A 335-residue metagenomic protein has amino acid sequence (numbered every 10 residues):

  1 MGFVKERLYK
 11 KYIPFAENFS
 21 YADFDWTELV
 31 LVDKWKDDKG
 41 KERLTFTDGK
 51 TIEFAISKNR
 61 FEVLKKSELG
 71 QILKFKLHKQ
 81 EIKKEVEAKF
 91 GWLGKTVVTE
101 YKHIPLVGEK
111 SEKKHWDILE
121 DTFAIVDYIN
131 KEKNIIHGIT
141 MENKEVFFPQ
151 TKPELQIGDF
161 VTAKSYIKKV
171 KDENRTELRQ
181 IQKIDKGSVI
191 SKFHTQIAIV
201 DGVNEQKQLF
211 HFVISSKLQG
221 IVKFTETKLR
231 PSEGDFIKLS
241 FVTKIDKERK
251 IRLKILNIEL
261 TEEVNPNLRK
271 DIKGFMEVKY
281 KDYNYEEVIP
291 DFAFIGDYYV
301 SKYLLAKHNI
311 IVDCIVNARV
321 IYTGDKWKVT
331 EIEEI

Functional and structural regions predicted by a protein language model:
M1-E6, L29-K34, K65-V97, L155-Q180 (+2 more regions): Flexible glycine-rich surface loops and low-complexity tracts that mediate binding to linear polymers
M1-Y21, K41-F46, F54-N59, E68-Q71 (+3 more regions): Coiled-coil-based assembly segments and adjacent low-complexity tails used as scaffolding interfaces in eukaryotic
E6-G40, V107-E132, T162, I184-K207 (+2 more regions): Structural detector for short beta-strands of small beta-barrel domains
Y9-F19, F54-R60, V98-D117, F147-K152 (+5 more regions): Short, tandemly repeated low-complexity microdomains enriched for cysteine and small residues
E17-D23, L31-W35, R60-E68, E112-D117 (+10 more regions): Tandem-repeat/low-complexity and Cys-motif detector
G49-I72, H137-I157, S215-S232, F292-I311: Beta-strand/loop nucleic-acid-binding surfaces
E286-I295, Y299, A318, V329: Primarily single-stranded nucleic-acid-binding OB-fold modules
